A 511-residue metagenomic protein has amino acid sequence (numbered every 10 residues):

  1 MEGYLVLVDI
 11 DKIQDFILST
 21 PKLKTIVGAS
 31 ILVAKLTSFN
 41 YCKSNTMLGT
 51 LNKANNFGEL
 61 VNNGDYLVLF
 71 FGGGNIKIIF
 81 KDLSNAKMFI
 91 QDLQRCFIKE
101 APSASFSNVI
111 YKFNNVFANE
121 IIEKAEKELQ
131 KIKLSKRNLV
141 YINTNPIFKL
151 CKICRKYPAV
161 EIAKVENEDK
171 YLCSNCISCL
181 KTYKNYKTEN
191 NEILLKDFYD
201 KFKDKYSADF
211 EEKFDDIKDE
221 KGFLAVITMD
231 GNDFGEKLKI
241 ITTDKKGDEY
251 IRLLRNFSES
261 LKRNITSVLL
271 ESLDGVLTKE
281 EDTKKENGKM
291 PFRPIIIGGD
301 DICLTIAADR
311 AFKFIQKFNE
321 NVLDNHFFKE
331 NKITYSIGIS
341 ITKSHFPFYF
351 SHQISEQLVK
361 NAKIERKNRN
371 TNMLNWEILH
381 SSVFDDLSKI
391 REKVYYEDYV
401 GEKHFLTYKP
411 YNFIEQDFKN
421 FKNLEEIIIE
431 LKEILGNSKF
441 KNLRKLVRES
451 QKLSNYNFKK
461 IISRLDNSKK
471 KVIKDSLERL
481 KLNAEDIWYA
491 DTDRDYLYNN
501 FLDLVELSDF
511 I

Functional and structural regions predicted by a protein language model:
M1-I511: Regulatory and interdomain segments flanking nucleotide-handling catalytic cores in signaling/defense enzymes
